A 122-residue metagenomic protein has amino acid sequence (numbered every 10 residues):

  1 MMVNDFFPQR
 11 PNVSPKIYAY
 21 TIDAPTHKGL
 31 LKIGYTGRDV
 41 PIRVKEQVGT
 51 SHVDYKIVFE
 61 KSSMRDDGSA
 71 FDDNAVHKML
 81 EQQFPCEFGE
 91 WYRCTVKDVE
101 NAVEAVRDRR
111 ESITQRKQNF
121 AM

Functional and structural regions predicted by a protein language model:
M1-M122: Non-catalytic accessory segments flanking enzymatic or RNA/DNA-binding domains
